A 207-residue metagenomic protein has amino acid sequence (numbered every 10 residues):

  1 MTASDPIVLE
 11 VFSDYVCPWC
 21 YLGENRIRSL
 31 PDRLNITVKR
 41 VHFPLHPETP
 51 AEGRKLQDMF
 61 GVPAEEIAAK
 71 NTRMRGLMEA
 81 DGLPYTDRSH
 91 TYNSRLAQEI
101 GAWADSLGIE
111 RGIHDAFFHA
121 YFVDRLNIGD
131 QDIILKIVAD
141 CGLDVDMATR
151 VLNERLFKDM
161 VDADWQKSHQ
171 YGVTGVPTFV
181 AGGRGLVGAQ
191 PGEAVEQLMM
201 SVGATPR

Functional and structural regions predicted by a protein language model:
T2-I36, R40, A102-G112, A116-R207: C-terminal cap of thioredoxin/glutaredoxin-like
Y21-Y121: Structural alpha/beta surface segment adjacent to cysteine/selenocysteine redox centers across thiol/disulfide enzymes
